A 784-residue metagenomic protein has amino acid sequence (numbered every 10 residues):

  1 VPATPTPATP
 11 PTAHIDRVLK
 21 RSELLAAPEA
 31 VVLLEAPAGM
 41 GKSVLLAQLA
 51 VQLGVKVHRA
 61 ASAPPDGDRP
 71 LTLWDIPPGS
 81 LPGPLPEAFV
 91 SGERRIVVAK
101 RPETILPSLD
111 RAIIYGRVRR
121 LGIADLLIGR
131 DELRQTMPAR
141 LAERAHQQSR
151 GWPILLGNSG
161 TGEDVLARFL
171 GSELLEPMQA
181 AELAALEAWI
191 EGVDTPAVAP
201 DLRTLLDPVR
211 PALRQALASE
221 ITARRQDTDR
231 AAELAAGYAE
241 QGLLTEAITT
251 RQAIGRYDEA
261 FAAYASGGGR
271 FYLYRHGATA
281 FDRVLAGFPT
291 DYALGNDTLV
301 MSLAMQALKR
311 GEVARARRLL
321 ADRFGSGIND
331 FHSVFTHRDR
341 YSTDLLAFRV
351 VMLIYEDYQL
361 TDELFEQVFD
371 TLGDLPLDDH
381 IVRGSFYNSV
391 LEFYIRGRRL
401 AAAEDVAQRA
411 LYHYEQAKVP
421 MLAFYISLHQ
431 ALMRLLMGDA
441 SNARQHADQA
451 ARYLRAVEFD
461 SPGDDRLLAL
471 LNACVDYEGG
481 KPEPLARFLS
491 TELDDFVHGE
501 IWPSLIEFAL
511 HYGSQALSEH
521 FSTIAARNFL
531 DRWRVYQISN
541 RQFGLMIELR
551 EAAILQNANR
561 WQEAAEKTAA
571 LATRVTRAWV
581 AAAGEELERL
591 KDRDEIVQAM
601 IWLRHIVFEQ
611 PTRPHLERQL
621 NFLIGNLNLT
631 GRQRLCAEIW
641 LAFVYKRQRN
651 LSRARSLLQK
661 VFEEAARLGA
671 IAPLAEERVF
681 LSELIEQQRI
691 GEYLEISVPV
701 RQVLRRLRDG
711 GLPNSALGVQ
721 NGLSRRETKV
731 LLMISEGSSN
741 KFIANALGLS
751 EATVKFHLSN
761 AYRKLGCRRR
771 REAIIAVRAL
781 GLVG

Functional and structural regions predicted by a protein language model:
R59-L85: Conserved P-loop NTPase "ATPase switch" module shared by AAA+ and STAND
P78-G79, P84-Y115: Sensor-1/coupling segment of RecA-like P-loop NTPase cores
G116, R120-L126, R130-E176, V193-L202 (+1 more regions): Amphipathic alpha-helical "lid/sensor" segments that cap RecA-like P-loop NTPase cores
D164-R224: C-terminal boundary/linker of central alpha/beta nucleotide-binding cores
L205-T298, F331-T336: A structural signal for repeat-array scaffolds
L243, R256-F261, N296-V300, H332-L346 (+11 more regions): Alpha-solenoid helical repeat architecture
I248, G268-G269, A286-P289, A321-V334 (+8 more regions): Amphipathic alpha-helical segments of tetratricopeptide repeats
G711-S759, R763-R768, E772-G784: Helix-turn-helix DNA-binding segment
